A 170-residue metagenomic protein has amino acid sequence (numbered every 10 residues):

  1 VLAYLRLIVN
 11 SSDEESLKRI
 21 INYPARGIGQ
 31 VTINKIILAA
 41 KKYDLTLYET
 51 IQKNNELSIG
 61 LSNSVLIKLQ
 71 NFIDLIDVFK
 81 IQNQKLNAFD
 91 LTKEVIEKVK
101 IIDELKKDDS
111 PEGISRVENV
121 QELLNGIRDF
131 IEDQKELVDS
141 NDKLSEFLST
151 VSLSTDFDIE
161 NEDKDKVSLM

Functional and structural regions predicted by a protein language model:
A3-M170: Conserved helicase C-terminal RecA-like lobe
